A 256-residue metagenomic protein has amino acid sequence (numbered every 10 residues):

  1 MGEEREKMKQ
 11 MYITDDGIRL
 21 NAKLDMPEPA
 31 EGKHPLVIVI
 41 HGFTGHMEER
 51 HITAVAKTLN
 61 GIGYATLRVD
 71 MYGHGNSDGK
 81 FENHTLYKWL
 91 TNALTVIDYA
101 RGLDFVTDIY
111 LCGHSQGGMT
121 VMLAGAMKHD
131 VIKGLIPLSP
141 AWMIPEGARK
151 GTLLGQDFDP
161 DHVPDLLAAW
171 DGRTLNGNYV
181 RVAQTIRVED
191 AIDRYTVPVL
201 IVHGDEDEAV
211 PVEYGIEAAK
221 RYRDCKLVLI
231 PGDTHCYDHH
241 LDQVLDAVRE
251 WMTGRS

Functional and structural regions predicted by a protein language model:
G2-A30: N-terminal cap/lid segment of alpha/beta-hydrolase-fold proteins
L20, M119, A126, V131-E217 (+2 more regions): The alpha/beta-hydrolase serine catalytic core
K33-G42: Short beta-strand element of the alpha/beta-hydrolase
T44-A56, M71: The serine-hydrolase catalytic nucleophile loop
A56-D78: Conserved alpha/beta-hydrolase
G75-D104: Catalytic nucleophile-loop/oxyanion-hole region of alpha/beta-hydrolase and closely related hydrolase-like folds
D104-S115: Alpha/beta-hydrolase fold nucleophile elbow
G113-L123: Glycine-rich nucleophile elbow surrounding the catalytic serine of serine-hydrolase chemistry
